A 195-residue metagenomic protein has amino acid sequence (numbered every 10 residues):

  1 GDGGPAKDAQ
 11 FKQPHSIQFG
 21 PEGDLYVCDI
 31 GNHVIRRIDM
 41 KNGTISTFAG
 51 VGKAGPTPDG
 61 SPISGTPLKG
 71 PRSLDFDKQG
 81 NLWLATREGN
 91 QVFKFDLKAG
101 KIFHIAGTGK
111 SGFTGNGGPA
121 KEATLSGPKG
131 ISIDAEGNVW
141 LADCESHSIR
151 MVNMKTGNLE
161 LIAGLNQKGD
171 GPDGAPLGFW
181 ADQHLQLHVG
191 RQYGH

Functional and structural regions predicted by a protein language model:
G1-Q13, G43-G70, K101-G127, N158-R191: Gly/Pro-rich loop segments of beta-rich domains
H15, V34, R72-F76, A85 (+3 more regions): Intrinsic-disorder-linked linear interaction elements in eukaryotic regulatory proteins
I17, L74, I131, L185-L187 (+1 more regions): Hydrophobic core register within WD40 beta-propeller blades
F19-E22, F76-Q79, I133-E136, V189-R191: Residue-level detector of Asp-centered blade-edge/turn motifs that repeat once per structural unit in beta-propeller
D24-Y26, N81-L84, N138-W140, G194: Conserved beta-propeller blade signature
I30, R87, C144: Short loop/turn segments immediately following the C-termini of beta-strands
H33-R37, T44, N90-K94, H147-M151: A short loop-to-beta-strand structural motif that recurs across blades of beta-propeller domains
D39-G43, D96-G100, N153-G157: Short loop/turn segments that connect beta-strands within beta-propeller blades
